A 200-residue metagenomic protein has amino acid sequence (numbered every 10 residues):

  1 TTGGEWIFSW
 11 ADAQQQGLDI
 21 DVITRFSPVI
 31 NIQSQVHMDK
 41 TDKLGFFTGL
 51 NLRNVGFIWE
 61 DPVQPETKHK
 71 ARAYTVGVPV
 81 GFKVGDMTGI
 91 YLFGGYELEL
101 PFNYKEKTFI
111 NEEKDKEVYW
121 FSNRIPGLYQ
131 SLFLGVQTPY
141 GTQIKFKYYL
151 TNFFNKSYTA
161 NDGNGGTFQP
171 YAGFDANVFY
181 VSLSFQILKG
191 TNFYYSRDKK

Functional and structural regions predicted by a protein language model:
T2-G4, P28-K40, L50-L52, V78-D86 (+4 more regions): Residues on the lipid-exposed face of transmembrane beta-strands in outer-membrane beta-barrel proteins
E5-N31, F154: Surface-exposed strand-loop-strand hairpins of Gram-negative outer-membrane beta-barrel proteins
E5-S9, R53-W59, E99-N103, K147-F153 (+1 more regions): Structural signature of outer-membrane beta-barrel domains
W10-G17, I58-P65, Y104-E112, N155-G163 (+1 more regions): Outer-membrane beta-barrel translocator domains and adjoining extracellular loop/strand segments of Gram-negative
D19-F26, E66-R72, S122-P126, P170-A176: Replace "Gram-negative outer membrane beta-barrel proteins" with "bacterial and organellar outer membrane beta-barrel
H37-F46, D86-G89, K189-K200: Short loop/turn motifs that connect adjacent beta-strands in outer-membrane beta-barrel proteins
M38-T67: A glycine-rich, hydrophobic loop/mini-helix early in the fold
W120-K200: Predominantly the C-terminal beta-signal and adjacent terminal strand-loop region of outer-membrane beta-barrel
